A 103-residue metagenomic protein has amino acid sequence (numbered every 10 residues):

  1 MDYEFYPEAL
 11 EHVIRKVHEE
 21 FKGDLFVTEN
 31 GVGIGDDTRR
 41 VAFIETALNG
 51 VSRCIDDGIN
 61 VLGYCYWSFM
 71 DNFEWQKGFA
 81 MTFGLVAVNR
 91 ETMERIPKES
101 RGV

Functional and structural regions predicted by a protein language model:
M1-V103: Non-catalytic scaffold segments within catalytic domains of secreted glycoside hydrolases
